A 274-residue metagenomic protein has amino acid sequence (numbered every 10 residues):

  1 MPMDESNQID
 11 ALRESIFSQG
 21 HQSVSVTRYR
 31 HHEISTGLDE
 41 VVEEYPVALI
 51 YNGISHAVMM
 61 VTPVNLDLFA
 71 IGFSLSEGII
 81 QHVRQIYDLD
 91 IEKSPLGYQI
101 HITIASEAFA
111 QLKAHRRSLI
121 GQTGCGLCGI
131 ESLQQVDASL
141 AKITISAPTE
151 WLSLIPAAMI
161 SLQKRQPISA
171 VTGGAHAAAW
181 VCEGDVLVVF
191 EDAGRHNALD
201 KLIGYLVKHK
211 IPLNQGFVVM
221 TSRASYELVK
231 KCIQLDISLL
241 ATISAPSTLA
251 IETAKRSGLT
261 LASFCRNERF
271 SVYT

Functional and structural regions predicted by a protein language model:
P2-V189: Intrinsically disordered, low-complexity regions enriched in acidic/Ser/Thr/Pro/Gln residues
I86, L140-I143, A250, R266 (+1 more regions): Hydrophobic alpha-helical segments
L162, Q166-G174, D192-I203, M220-R223: A general structural motif
V181, Y273-T274: Short beta-strand-to-turn element immediately C-terminal to the catalytic PLP-Schiff-base lysine in fold type I
H196-V272: Feature captures the catalytic cores and cofactor-binding loops of soluble hydro-lyases/lyases that act on carboxylate
